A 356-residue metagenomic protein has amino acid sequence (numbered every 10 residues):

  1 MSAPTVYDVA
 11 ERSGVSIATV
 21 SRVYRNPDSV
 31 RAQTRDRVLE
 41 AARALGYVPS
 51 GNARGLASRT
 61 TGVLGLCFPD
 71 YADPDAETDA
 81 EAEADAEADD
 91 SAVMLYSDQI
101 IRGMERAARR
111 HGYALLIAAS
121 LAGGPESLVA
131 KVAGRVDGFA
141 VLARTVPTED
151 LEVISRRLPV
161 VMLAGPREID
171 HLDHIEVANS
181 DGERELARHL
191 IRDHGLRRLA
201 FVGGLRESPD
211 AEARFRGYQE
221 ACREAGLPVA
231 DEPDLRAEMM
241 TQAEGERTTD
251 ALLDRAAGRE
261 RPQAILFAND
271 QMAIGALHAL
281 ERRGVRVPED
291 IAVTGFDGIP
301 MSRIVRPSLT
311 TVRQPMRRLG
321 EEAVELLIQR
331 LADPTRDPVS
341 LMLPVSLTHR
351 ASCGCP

Functional and structural regions predicted by a protein language model:
M1, V63-R188: Alpha-helical recognition/docking segments in bacterial nutrient-uptake and carbohydrate-utilization systems
M1-V63, P356: N-terminal helix-turn-helix DNA-binding module of bacterial transcription factors
S16, G62, D137, L196-L199 (+1 more regions): Short acidic/polar active-site loop segments enriched in Thr and Asp
Y24-P27, Y71, A122, V146 (+4 more regions): Short, glycine/serine-rich, charged loops/turns that create anion-binding and catalytic segments at active sites
P27, R59, P74, P125 (+3 more regions): Generic structural signal for helix capping and beta-alpha/helix-loop junctions
A44, G103-Y113, S155-M162, R167-P356: Bacterial carbohydrate/catabolite-sensing allosteric modules
